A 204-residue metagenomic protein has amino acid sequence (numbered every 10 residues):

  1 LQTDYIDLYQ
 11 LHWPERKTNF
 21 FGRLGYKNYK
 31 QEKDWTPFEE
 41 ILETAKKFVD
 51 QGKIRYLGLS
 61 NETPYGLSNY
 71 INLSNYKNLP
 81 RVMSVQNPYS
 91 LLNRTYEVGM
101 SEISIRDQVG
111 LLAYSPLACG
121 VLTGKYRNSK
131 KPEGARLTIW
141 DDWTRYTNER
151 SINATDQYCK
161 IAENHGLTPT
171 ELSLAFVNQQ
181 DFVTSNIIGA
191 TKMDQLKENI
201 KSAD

Functional and structural regions predicted by a protein language model:
L1-Y5: An active-site-proximal structural segment forming one wall of the substrate-binding cleft that immediately precedes
L8-Y9: Acidic/hydrophobic-patterned starts of short beta strands in beta-sheet-rich repeat architectures
P14-D204: Beta/alpha (TIM)-barrel catalytic core signal, keyed to glycine-rich beta->alpha loops juxtaposed to Asp/Glu that bind
